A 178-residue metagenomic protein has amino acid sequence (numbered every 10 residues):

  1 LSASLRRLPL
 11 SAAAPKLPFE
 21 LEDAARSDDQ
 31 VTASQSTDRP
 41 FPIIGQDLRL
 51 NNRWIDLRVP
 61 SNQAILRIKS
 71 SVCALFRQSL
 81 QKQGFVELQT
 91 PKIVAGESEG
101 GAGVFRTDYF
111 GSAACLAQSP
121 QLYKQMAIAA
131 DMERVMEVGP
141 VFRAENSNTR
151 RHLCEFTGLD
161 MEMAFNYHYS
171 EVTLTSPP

Functional and structural regions predicted by a protein language model:
L1-P178: Class II aminoacyl-tRNA synthetase catalytic cores and aaRS-like
